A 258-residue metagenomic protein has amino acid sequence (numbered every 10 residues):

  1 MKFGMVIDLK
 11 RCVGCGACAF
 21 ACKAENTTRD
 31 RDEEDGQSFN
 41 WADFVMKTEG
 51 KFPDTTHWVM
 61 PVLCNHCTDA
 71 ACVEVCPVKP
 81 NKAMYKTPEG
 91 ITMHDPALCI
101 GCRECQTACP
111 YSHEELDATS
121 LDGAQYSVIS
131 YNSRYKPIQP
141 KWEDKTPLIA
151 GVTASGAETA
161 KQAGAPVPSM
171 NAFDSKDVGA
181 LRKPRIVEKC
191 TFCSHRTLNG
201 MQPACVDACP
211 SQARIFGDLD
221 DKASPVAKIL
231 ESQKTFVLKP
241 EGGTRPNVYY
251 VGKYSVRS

Functional and structural regions predicted by a protein language model:
M1-S258: Non-ligating segments of multi-cofactor redox enzymes
